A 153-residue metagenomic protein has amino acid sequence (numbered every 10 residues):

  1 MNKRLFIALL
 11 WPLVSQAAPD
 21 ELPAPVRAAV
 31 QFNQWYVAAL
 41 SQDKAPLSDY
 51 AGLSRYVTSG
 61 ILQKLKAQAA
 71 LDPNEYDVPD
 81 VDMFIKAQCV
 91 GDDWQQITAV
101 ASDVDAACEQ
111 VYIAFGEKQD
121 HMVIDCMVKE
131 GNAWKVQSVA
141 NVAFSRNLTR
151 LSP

Functional and structural regions predicted by a protein language model:
R4-V14: Sec-dependent N-terminal signal peptides
V14-S15, P153: Intrinsic disorder/low-complexity segments in short proteins, especially the signal peptide and propeptide regions
Q16-D49: Short, low-complexity N-terminal intrinsically disordered segments enriched in polar/charged residues
D20, V57-K118: Surface-exposed, charged secondary-structure patches
Q31-D43, R55-K64, Q68, E130: Structured segments of extracytoplasmic/periplasmic soluble domains in secreted or envelope-associated proteins
D103-C108, Y112-I124, E130-G131, Q137-P153: Low-complexity, intrinsically disordered terminal/linker segments enriched in charged and Gly/Pro repeats
